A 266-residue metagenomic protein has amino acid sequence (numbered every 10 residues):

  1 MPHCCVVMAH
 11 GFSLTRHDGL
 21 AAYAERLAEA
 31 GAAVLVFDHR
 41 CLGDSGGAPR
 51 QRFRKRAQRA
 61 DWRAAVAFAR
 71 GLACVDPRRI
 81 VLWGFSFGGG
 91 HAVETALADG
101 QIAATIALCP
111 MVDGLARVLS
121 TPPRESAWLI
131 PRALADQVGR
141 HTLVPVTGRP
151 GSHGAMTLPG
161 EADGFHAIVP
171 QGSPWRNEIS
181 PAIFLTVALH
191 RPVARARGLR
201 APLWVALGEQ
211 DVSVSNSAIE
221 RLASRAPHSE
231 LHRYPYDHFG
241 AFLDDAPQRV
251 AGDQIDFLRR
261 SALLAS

Functional and structural regions predicted by a protein language model:
M1-G11: Short beta-strand element of the alpha/beta-hydrolase
S13-E25, H39, S217: The serine-hydrolase catalytic nucleophile loop
R16, L42-P77, V81, F242-V250: Catalytic nucleophile-loop/oxyanion-hole region of alpha/beta-hydrolase and closely related hydrolase-like folds
R26-G46: Conserved alpha/beta-hydrolase
H91-I168: Alpha/beta-hydrolase-fold enzymes
L199, V205-L207, D211: Short beta-strand/loop motif that positions the catalytic acidic residue of the alpha/beta-hydrolase fold
V212-A218: Conserved alpha/beta-hydrolase "acid-adjacent" motif
H232-S266: Catalytic active-site module of serine/aspartate enzymes centered on a nucleophile-bearing elbow/loop
